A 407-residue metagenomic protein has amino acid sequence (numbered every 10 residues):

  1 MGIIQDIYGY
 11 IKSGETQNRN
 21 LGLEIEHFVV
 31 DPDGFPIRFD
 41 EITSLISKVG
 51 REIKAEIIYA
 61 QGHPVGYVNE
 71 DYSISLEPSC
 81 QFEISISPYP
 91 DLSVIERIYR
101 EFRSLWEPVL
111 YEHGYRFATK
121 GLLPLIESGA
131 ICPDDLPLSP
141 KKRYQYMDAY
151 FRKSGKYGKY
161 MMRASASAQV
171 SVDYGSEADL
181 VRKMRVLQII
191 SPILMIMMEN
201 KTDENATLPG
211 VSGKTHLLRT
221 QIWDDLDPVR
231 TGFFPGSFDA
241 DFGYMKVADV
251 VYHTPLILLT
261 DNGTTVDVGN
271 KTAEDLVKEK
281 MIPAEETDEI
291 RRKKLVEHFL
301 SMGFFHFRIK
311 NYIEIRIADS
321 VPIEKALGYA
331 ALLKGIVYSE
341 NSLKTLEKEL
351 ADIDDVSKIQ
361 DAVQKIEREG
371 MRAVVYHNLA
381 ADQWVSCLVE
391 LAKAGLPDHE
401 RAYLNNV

Functional and structural regions predicted by a protein language model:
M1-G158, A164, K325, Y329-K334 (+5 more regions): Terminal catalytic/cofactor-binding subdomain
H27, V170, I315: Conserved, mostly hydrophobic/aromatic
I37-R38, L92-V94, L180-R182, M195 (+2 more regions): Short helix/loop capping segments that flank catalytic or ligand/cofactor-binding pockets
I86-P88, Y174, D319: Short, histidine-centered active-site or binding-site loop motifs used for metal coordination, general acid-base
E112, R116-A118, L122-R308: Loop-rich catalytic cores of soluble enzymes, especially ATP-dependent carboxylate-amine ligases and other
E177, V181-M184, I323, N378 (+1 more regions): Amphipathic, non-membrane alpha-helical segments in soluble helical-bundle scaffolds
D267-K358: Long, well-ordered mid-to-C-terminal structural blocks that present hydrophobic/aromatic surfaces
